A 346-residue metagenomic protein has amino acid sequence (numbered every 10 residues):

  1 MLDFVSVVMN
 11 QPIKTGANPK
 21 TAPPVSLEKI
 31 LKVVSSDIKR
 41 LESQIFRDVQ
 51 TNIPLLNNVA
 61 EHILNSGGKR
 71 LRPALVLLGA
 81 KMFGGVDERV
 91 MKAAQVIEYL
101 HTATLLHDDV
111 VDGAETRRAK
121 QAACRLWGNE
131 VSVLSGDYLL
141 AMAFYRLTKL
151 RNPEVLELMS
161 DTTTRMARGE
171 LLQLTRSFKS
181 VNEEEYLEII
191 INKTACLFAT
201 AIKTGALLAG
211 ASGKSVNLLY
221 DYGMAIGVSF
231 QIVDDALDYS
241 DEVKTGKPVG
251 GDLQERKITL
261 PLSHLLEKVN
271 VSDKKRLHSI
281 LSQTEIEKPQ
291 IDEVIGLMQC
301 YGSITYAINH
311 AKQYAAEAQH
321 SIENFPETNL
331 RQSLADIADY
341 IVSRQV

Functional and structural regions predicted by a protein language model:
M1-V346: All-alpha prenyltransferase/terpene-synthase fold signal
